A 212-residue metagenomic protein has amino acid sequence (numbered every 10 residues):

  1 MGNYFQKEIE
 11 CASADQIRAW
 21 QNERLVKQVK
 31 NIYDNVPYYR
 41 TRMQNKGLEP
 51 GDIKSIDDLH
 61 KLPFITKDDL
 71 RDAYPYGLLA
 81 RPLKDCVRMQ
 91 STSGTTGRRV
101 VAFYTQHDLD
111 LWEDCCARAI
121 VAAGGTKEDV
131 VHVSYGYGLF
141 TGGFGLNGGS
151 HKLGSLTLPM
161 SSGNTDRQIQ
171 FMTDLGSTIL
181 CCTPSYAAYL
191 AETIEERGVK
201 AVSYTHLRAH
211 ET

Functional and structural regions predicted by a protein language model:
M1-S91, T96-D114, R118-A122, T126: Nucleotide 5′-phosphate-binding alpha/beta core
K27, K46, G143-R208: Conserved adenylate-forming
C86, L109, G136-G138, S185-Y186: Short glycine-enriched loops at secondary-structure junctions
T92, T205-T212: Conserved small/polar residues in nucleotide/adenosyl-binding loops
G97-Y104, E128-Y135, M172, G176-I179: Short acidic, glycine/Ser/Thr-rich loop/turn "cap" segments at secondary-structure junctions
D108-L109, Y135, L156-M160: Short, flexible loop segments at the rims of nucleotide/cofactor-binding pockets, characterized by
E113-V130, N164-S177: Conserved ATP-dependent adenylate/AMP-binding module captured primarily in the ANL superfamily
V121-L153: Conserved AMP-binding loop of ANL adenylate-forming enzymes
